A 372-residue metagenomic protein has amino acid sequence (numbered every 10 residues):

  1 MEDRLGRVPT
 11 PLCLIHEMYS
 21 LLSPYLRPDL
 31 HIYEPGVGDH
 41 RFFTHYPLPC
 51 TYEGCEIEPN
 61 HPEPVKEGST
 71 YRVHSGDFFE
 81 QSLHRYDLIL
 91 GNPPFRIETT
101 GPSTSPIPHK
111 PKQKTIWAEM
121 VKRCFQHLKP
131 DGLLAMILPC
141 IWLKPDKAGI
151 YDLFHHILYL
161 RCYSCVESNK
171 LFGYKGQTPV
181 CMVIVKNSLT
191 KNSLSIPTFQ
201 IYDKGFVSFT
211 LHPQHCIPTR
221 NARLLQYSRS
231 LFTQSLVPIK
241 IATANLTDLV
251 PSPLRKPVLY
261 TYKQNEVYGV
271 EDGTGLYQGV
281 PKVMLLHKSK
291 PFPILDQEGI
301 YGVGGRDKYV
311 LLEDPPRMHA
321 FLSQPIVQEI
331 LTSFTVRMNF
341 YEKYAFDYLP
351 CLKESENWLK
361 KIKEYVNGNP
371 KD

Functional and structural regions predicted by a protein language model:
M1-R27, R41-F42: S-adenosyl-L-methionine
M18, I57-P59, Q113-N169, M182-I184: Conserved Class I SAM-dependent methyltransferase catalytic core
P28-G38: Conserved class I S-adenosyl-L-methionine
D39-P49: Conserved SAM-binding loop of SAM-dependent methyltransferases across substrates and taxa, primarily the Class I
Y52-E56: Conserved SAM-binding motif I beta-strand of class I
V65-K66: Conserved SAM-binding loop
Q81-I89: A short acidic, Gly/Pro-enriched loop at the edge of an enzyme's catalytic core that lines a small-molecule cofactor
N169-D372: C-terminal substrate-recognition regions of SAM-dependent nucleic acid methyltransferases
